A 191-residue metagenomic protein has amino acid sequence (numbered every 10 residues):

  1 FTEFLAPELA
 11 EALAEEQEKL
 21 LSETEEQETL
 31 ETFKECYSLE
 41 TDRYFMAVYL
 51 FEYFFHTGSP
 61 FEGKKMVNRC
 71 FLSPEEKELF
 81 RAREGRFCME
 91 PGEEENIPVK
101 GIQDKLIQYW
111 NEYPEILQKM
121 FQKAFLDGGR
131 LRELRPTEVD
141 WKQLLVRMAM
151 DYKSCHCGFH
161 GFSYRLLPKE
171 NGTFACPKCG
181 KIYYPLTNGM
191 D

Functional and structural regions predicted by a protein language model:
F1, Y44-A47, K169-G172: Short, well-ordered loop/turn elements at secondary-structure boundaries
F1-E35: Protein kinase subdomain VIII
A10, A14, F51-S59, A149: Hydrophobic/aromatic-lined pockets within catalytic cores
E26-T29, K34-M120: Conserved C-lobe activation region of Hanks-type protein kinase-like domains
G58-S59, G129-R132: Activation segment of ePK-like protein kinases, specifically the conserved APE
K119, L131-D191: Regulatory extensions appended to serine/threonine kinase catalytic cores
Q122-G129: Regular secondary-structure segments
